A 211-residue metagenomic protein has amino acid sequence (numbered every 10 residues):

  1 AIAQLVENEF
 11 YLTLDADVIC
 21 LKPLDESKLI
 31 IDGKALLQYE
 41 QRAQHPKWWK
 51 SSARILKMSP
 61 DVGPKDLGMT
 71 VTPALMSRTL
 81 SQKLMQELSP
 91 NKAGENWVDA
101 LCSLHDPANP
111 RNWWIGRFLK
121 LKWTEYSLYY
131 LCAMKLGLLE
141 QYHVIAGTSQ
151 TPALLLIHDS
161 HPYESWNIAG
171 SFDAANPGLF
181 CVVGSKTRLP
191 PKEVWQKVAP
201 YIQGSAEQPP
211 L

Functional and structural regions predicted by a protein language model:
A1-L5: Active-site-proximal specificity loops/subdomain of glycosyltransferases
E7, K57, G137-L138: Residue-level recognition of short, structured coil/turn motifs that connect secondary structure elements
N8-L21: Short beta-strand-to-loop acidic/aromatic patch adjacent to the donor-nucleotide binding site
I19-P23, K28-L29, Y126, L189-P191: Short catalytic/ligand-binding loop motif for oxyanion handling, primarily in non-cytosolic enzymes, centered on
L21-G116: Conserved catalytic core of nucleotide-sugar-dependent glycosyltransferases
K92, N96-L211: A glycosyltransferase accessory/donor-loop signature
